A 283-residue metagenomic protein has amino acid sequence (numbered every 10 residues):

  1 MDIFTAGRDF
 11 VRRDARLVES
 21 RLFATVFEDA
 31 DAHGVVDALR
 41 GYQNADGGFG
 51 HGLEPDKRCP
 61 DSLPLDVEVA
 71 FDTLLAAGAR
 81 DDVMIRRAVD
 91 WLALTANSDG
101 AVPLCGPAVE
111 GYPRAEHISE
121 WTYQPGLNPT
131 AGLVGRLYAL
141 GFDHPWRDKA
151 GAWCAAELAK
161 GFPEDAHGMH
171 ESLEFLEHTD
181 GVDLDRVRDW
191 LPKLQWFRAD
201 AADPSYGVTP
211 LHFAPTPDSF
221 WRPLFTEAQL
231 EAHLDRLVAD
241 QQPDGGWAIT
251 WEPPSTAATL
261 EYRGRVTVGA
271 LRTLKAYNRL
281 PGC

Functional and structural regions predicted by a protein language model:
M1-C283: Preference for long, amphipathic alpha-helical scaffolds in soluble/luminal domains and all-alpha bundles
